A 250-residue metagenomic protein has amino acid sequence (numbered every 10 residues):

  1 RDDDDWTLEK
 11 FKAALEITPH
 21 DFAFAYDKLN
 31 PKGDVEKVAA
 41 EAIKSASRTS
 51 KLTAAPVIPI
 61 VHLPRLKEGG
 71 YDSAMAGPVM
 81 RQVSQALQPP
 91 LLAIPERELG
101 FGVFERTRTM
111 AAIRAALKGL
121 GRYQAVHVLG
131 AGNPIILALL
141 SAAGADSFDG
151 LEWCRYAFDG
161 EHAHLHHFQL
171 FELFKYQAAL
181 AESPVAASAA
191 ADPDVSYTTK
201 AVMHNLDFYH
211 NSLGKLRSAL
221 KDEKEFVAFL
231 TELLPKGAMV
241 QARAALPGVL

Functional and structural regions predicted by a protein language model:
R1-A54: Non-catalytic, usually N-terminal nucleic-acid engagement modules in DNA/RNA processing proteins
D3, D34-V38, D72, G102-T109 (+2 more regions): Residue-level preference for long, well-ordered alpha-helices that form the structural scaffold of enzyme catalytic
E9, A13, K37-A40, Q85 (+4 more regions): Polar/charged alpha-helical tracts
K12, K44-S47, R81, A111-K118 (+1 more regions): Surface-exposed alpha-helical segments enriched in charged/polar residues
A23-G33, P184-L250: C-terminal extensions of enzymes
V35-V38, I43, V57, V61 (+10 more regions): Extended aliphatic helical segments
E36, G70, G102-T107, L139-A142 (+5 more regions): Generic detector of ordered, mature protein regions
L52-A190: Glycine-rich phosphate/ribose-binding loops and adjacent secondary-structure elements that form binding surfaces
